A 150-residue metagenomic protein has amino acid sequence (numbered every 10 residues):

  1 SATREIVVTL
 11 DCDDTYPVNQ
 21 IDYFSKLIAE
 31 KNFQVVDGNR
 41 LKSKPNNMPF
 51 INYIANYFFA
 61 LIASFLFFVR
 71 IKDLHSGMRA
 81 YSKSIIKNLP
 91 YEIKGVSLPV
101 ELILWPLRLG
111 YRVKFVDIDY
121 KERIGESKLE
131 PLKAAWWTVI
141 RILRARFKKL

Functional and structural regions predicted by a protein language model:
S1, I6, V18-V96, E122-L143: Acceptor/aglycone-binding surface of glycosyltransferases and processive sugar-polymer synthases
D14-Y16: Acidic metal-phosphate-binding loop of nucleotide-sugar-dependent transferases
R70, K94, I103-Y120: Catalytic donor-sugar/metal-binding loop of nucleotide-sugar-dependent glycosyltransferases
V100: DNA-recognition element of transcription regulators
